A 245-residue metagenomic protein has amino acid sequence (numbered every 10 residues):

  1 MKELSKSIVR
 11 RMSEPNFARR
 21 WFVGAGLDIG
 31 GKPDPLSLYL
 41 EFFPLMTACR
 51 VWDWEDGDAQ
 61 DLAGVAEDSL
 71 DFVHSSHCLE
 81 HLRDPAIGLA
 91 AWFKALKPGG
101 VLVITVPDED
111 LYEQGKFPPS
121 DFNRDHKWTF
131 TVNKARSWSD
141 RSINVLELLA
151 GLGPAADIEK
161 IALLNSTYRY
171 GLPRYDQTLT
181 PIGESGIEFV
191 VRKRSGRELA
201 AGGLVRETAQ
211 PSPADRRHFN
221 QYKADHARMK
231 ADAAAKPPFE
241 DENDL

Functional and structural regions predicted by a protein language model:
M1-R20: Class I SAM-dependent methyltransferase Rossmann-like catalytic core, especially the SAM/SAH-binding loop
K2, D71, H77-C78, P173-Y175: Short secondary-structure boundary micro-motifs
K2-S7, L27-K32, N144-L149: Short low-complexity stretches enriched in small and charged residues
I8-R11, I29-D34, D140, R169-R174: Short amphipathic alpha-helical surface micro-motifs
F17, L40-P44, A150: Glycosyltransferases and closely related glycan-assembly transferases that use nucleotide-activated donors
A18, E67, T180: Residue-level marker of regulatory loop/turn positions in helix-turn-helix DNA-binding domains and in histidine
W21, A86-F93, V101-L245: S-adenosyl-L-methionine-dependent methyltransferase catalytic module, highlighting the catalytic core
F22-E113, F189-V191: Conserved SAM-binding loop
